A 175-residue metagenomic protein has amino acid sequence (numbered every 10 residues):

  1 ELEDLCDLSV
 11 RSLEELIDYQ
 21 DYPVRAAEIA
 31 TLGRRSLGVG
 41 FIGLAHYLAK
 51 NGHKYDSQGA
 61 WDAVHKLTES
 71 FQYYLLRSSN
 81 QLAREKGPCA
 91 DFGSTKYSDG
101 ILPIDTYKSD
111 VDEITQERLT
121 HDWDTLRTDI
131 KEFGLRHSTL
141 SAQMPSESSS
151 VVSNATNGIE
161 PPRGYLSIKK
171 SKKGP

Functional and structural regions predicted by a protein language model:
E1-P175: Long, C-terminal-biased catalytic regions of enzyme "large/alpha" subunits
